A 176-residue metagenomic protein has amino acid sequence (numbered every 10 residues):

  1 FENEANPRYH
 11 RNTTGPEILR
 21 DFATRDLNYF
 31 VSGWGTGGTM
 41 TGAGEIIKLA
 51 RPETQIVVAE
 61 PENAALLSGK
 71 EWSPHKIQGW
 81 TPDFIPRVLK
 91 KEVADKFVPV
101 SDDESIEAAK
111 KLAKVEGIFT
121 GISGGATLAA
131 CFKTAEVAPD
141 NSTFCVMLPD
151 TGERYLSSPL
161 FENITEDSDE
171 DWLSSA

Functional and structural regions predicted by a protein language model:
F1-G35, K91, D103-I118: Active-site/ligand-binding-proximal alpha/beta "capping" segment
E2, G33-G35, V58-E60, C145-P149: Short beta-strand segments
E2, K48-I122, V137, P159-A176: Active-site/ligand-binding loops adjacent to catalytic centers
N3, T120-I122, A126-T143: Structural signature of the thiamine diphosphate
Y9, T14, A23, L27-Y29 (+6 more regions): Terminal helix/beta-alpha structural elements that buttress the NAD(P)+-binding lobe
G33-G44, S123-C131, Y155: Short glycine/serine/threonine-rich phosphate/pyrophosphate-binding segments that cradle anionic phosphate groups
C145-Y155, F161-N163: A short, charged, Gly/Pro-tolerant segment at domain boundaries
